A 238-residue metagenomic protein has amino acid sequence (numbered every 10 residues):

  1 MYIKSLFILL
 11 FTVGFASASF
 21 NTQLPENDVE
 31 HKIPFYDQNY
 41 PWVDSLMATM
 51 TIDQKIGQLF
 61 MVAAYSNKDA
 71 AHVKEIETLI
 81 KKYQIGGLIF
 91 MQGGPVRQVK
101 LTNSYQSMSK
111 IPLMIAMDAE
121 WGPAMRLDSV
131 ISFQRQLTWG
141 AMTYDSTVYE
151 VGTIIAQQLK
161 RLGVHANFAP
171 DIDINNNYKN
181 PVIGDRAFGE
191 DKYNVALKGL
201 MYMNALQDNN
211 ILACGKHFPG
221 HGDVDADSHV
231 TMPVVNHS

Functional and structural regions predicted by a protein language model:
M1-N27: Bacterial Sec-dependent N-terminal signal peptides
A18-N21, A48, R135, G220: Residue-level recognition of alpha-helix boundary/capping or hinge positions
F20-P41: Mature N-terminal, pre-catalytic/accessory segment of carbohydrate-active enzymes
P34-K68, H72-E77: Mature N-terminal segment immediately following signal peptide/propeptide cleavage in secreted/periplasmic
I56-G57, I85, S109-P112, D208-I211: Short coil/turn connectors at secondary-structure junctions
Y65-K198, H217, G222-S238: Enzymes and membrane/adaptor proteins characterized by extended Gly/Ser/Thr/Asp/Glu-rich, aromatic-dotted
A205-H217: Phosphate/pyrophosphate-binding betaalpha-module
